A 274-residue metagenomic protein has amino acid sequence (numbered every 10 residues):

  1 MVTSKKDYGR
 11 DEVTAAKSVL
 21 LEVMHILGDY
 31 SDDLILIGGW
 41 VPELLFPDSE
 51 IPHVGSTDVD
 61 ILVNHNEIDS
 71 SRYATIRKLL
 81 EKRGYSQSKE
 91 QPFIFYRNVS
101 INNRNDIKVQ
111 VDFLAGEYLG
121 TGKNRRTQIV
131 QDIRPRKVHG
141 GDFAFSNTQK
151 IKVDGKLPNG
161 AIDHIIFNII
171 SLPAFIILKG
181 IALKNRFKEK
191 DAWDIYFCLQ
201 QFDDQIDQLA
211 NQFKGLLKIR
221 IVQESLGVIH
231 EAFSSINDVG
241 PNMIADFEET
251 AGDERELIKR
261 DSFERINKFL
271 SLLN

Functional and structural regions predicted by a protein language model:
M1-N274: Compositionally biased terminal segments of proteins
